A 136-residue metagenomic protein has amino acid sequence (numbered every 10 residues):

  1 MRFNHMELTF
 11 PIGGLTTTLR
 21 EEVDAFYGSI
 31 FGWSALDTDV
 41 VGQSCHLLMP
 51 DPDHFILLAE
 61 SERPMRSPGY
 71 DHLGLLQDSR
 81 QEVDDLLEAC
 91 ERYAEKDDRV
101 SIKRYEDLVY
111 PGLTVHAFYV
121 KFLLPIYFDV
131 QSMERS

Functional and structural regions predicted by a protein language model:
M1-H5, Y93-S136: Vicinal oxygen chelate
M1-R2, R20, S61-M65: Short amphipathic alpha-helical segments, especially helix-boundary/capping motifs
N4-T16, M65-E91, H116-K121: Vicinal oxygen chelate
L8-F26, S79, E91-V100, E106-P111: Short, charged helix-to-loop "capping" segments that act as catalytic/coupling loops
L8-F55: Core segments of cupin and vicinal oxygen chelate
S29-G32, E88-R92: Short, intrinsically disordered, mixed-charge
F31-L36, E62, R104-L108: Intrinsically disordered, low-complexity segments enriched in polar/charged residues with Gly/Pro, especially when
L36, V41-L76, E82: A short, hydrophobic/aromatic-rich structural module that often spans a beta strand with its adjoining loop
